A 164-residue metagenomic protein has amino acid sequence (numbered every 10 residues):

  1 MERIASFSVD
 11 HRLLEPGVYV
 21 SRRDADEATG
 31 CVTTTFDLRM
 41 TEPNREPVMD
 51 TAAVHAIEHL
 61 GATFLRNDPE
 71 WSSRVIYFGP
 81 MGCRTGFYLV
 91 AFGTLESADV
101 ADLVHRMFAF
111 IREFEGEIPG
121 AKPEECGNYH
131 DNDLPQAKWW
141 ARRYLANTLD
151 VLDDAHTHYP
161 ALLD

Functional and structural regions predicted by a protein language model:
M1-L65: His/Glu-rich zincin catalytic helix
P43, P47-D99: M16/MPP (pitrilysin/insulinase) zinc-metallopeptidase core fold and M16-derived inactive scaffolds
Y77-D154: Active-site-adjacent, His/Asp/Glu-enriched structural segments that form or flank metal-binding and acid/base networks
H156-D164: Sequence termini and other peripheral, non-core segments
